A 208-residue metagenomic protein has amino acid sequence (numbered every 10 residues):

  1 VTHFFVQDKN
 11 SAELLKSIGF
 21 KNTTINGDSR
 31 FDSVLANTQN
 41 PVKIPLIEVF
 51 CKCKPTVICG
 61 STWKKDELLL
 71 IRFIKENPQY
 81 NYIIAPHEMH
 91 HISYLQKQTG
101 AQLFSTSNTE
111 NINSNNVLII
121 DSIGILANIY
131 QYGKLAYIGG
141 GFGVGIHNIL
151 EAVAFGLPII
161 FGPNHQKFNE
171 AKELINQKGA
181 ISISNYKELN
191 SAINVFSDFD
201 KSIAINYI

Functional and structural regions predicted by a protein language model:
V1-I208: Nucleotide-activated sugar donor-binding and catalytic core shared by glycosyltransferases and related lipid-linked
